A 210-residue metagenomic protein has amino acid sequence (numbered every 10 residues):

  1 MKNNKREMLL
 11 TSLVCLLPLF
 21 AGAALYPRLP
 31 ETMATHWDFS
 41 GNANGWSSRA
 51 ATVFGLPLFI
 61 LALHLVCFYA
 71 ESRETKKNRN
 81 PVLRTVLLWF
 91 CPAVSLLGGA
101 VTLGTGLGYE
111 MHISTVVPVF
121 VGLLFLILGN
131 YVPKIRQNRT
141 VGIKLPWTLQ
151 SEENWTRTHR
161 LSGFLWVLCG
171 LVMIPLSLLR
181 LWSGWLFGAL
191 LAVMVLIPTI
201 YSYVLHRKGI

Functional and structural regions predicted by a protein language model:
E7-A23: N-terminal signal-anchor transmembrane alpha helix
E7-S12, T52-F59, C67, T85-A93 (+1 more regions): Select subsegments of transmembrane alpha-helices in polytopic membrane proteins, especially boundary-proximal
C15, R139-K208: Terminal transmembrane helical module of multi-pass membrane proteins
A23-F54, V141-Q150: Active-site and channel-lining beta-strand-loop segments that bind or position nucleotide-derived/phosphorylated
A24-L29, A62-S72, I127-I143, S202-H206: Membrane-water interface of transmembrane alpha-helices
L25-E31, L103-V116, S177-S183: Helix-coil boundary and interhelical linker segments in multi-pass alpha-helical membrane proteins
G45-I60, H112-L128: Alpha-helical transmembrane segments
C67-T115: Ordered, amphipathic secondary-structure segments that act as subunit-interaction surfaces in large macromolecular
